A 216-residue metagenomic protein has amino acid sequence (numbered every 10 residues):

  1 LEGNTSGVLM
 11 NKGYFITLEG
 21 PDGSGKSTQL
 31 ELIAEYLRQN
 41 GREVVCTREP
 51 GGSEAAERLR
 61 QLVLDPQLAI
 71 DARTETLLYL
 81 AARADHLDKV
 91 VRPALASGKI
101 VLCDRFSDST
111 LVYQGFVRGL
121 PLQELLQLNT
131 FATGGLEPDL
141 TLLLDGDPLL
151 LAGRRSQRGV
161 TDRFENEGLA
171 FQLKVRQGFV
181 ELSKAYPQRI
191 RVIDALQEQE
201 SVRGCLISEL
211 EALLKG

Functional and structural regions predicted by a protein language model:
N4-M10, A34, L149-G216: NTP-dependent small-molecule kinase module
N11-F15: Pre-Walker A (Motif I) flank of P-loop NTPase domains
L18: Hydrophobic anchor at the beta1->P-loop junction of P-loop NTPases
G23: Walker A (P-loop) phosphate-binding loop of P-loop NTPases
K26: Conserved lysine of the Walker
Q29: Hydrophobic positions on the alpha1 helix immediately C-terminal to the Walker A/P-loop
N40-T133, C205: ATP-dependent small-molecule kinase phosphotransfer cores that center on conserved nucleotide phosphate-binding segments
R105-Q177: A glycine- and Lys/Arg-enriched "phosphate-lid" helix/loop adjacent to the NTP-binding pocket of small-molecule kinases
